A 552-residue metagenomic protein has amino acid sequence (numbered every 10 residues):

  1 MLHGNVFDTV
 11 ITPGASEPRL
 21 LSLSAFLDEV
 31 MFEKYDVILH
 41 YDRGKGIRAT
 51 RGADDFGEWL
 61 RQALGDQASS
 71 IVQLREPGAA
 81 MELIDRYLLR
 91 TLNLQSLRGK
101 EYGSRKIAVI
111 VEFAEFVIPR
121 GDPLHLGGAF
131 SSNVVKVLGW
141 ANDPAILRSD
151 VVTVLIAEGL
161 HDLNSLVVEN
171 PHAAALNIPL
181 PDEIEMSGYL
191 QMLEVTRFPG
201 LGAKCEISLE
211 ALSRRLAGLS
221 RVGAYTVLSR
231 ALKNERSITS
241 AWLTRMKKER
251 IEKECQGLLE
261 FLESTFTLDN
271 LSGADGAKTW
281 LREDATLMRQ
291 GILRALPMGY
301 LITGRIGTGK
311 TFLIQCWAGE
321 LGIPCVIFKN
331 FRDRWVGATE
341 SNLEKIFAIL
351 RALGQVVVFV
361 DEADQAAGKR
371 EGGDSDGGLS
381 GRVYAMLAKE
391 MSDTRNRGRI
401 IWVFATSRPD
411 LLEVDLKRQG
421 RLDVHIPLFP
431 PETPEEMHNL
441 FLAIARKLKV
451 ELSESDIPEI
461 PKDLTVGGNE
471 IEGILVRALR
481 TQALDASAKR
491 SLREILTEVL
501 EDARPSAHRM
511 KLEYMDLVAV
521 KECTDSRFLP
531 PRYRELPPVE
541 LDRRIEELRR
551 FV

Functional and structural regions predicted by a protein language model:
G4-N5, R305: P-loop (Walker A) phosphate-binding loop of NTP-binding proteins
N5-E17: Extended secretory-pathway segments flanking transmembrane helices
A15-A175, P179-V195, F266-P461: Walker A/P-loop NTP-binding motif of AAA+ ATPase domains
F26, W59, A63, L83 (+7 more regions): Charge-rich, solvent-exposed alpha-helical interaction surfaces
V167, R236-L268: Conserved ASCE P-loop NTPase core motifs with emphasis on AAA+ ATPases
M186, E194-I251, K449-R504: Conserved AAA+ ATPase small/helical "lid" subdomain
K253-C316, A348, A352-L353, D485-V552: C-terminal engagement/docking regions of AAA+ P-loop ATPases
